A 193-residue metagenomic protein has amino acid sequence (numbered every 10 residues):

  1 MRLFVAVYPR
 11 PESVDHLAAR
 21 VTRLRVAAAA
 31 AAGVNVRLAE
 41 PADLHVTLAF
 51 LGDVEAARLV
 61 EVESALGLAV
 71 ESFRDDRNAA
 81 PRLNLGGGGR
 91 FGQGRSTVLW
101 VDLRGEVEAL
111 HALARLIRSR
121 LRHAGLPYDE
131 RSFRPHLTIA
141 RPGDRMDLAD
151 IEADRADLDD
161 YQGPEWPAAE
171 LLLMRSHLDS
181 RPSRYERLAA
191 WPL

Functional and structural regions predicted by a protein language model:
M1-L193: Histidine-dependent nucleotide/RNA phosphoesterase domain, centered on the 2H-phosphoesterase fold with its duplicated
